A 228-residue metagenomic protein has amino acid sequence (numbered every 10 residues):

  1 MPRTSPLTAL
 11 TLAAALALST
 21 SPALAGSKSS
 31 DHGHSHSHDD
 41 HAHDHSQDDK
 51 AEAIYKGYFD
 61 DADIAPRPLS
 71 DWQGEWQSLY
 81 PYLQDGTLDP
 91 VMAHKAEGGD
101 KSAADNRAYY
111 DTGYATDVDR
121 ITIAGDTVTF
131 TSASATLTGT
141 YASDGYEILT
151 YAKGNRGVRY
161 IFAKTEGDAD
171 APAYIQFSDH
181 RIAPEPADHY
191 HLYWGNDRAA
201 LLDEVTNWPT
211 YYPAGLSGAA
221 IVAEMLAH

Functional and structural regions predicted by a protein language model:
P2-T8, A14, P22-Q77, P81-A103 (+2 more regions): Amphipathic/hydrophobic helical signal segments and adjacent flexible N-terminal regions that mediate secretion
E52-D60, A103-A104, D111-G113, Y141-G145 (+2 more regions): Short amphipathic alpha-helical surface micro-motifs
E75, A124-T129, R156-Y160: Short, hydrophobic/aromatic-rich segments at coil-to-beta transitions
Y80-L83, T127, S132-S134, G145 (+2 more regions): A mature extracytoplasmic/lumenal domain signature
L88-Y141: N-terminal glycine/threonine-rich, aromatic-flanked beta-hairpin/loop signature
Y141-L216: A charged, solvent-exposed segment within the mature domains of Sec-exported extracytoplasmic proteins
